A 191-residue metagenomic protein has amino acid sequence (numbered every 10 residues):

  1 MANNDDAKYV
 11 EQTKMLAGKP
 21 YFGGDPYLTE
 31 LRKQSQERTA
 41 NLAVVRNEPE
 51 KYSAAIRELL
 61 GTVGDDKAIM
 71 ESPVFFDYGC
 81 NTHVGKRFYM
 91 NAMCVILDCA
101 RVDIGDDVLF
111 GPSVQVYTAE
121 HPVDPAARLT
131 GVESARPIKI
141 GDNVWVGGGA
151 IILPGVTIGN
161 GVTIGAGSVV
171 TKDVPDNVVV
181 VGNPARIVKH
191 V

Functional and structural regions predicted by a protein language model:
M1-D66, A185-V188: Terminal amphipathic alpha-helical/low-complexity segments used for targeting or macromolecular assembly
Q12-T13, L60, T130, P137 (+1 more regions): Short secondary-structure boundary/capping segments
A68-M70: Extracellular beta-strand-rich, repetitive "passenger/adhesive" scaffolds that bind or process carbohydrates
V74-V84, Y89-T157, V178, N183-V191: Flexible, glycine/small-residue-enriched loop-and-beta-strand segment within the central core of proteins
T157, T171-K172: Active-site/ligand-binding-proximal alpha/beta "capping" segment
G167: Rossmann-like dinucleotide/phosphate-binding beta-alpha-beta segment
